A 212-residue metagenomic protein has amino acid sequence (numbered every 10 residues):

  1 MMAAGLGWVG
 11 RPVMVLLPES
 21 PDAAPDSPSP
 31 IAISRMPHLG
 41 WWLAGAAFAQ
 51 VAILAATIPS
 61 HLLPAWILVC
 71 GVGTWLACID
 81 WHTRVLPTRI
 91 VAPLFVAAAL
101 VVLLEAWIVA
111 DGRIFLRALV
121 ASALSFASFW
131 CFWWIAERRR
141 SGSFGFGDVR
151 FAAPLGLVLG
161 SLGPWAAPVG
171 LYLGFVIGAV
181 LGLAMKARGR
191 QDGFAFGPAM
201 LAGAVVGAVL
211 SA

Functional and structural regions predicted by a protein language model:
M1-A212: A membrane-topology feature that recognizes alpha-helical transmembrane segments and their immediate juxtamembrane
